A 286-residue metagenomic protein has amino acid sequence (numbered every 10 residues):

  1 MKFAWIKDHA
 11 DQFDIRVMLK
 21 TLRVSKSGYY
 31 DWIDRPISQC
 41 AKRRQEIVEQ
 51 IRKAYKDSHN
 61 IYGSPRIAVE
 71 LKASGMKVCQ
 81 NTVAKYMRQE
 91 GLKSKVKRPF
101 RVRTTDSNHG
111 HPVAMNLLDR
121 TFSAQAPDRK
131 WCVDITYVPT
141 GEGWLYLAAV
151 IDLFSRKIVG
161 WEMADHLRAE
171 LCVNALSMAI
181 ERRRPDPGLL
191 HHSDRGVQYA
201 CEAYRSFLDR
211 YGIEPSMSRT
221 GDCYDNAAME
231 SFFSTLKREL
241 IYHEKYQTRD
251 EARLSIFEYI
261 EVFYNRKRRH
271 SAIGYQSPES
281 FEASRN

Functional and structural regions predicted by a protein language model:
M1-N286: Charged DNA-binding/catalytic regions of mobile-element recombinases
